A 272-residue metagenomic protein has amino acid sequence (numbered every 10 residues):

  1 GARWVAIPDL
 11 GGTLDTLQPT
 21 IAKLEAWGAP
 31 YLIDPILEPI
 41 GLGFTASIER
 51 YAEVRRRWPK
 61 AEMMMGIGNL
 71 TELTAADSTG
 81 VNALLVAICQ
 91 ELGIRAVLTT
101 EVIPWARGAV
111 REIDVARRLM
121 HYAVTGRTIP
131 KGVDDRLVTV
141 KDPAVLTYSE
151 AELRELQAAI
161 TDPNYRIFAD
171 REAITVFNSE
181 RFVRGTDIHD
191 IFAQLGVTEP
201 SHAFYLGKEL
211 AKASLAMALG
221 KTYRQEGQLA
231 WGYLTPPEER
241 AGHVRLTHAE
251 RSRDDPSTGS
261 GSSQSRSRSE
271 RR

Functional and structural regions predicted by a protein language model:
R3-V138: Catalytic alpha/beta core domains of metabolic enzymes, predominantly
R50, I103, T147-E150, G207: Alpha-helix initiation/capping motif
R117-N178: Active-site loops and adjacent core secondary-structure elements that bind or stabilize anionic groups
P163-R272: Extended hydrophobic packing segments that form well-structured cores
